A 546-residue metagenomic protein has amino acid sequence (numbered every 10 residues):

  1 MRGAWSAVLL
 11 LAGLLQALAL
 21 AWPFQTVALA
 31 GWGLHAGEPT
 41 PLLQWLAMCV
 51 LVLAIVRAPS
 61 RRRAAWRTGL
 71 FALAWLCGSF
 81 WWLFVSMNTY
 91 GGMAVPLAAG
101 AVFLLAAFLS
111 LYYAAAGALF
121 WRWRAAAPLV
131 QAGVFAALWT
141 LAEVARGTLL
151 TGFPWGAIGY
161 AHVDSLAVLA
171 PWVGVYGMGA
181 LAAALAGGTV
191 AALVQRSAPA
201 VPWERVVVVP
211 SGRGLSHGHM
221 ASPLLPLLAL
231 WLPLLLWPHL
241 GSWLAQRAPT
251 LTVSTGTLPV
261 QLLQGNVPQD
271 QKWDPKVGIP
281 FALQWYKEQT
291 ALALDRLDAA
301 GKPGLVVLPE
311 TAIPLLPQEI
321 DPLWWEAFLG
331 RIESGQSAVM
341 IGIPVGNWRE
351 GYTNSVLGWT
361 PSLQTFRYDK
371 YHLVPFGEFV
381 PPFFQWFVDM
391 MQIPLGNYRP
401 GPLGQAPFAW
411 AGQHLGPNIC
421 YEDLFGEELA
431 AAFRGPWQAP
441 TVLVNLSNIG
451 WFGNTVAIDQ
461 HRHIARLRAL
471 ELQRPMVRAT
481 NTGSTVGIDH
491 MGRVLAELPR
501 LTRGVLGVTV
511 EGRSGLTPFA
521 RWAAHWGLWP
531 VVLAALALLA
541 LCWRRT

Functional and structural regions predicted by a protein language model:
M1-A4, L14, W32-L34, E38 (+10 more regions): Intrinsically disordered, low-complexity regions
M1-P199, V206, A221-A245, L446 (+5 more regions): Membrane-embedded alpha-helical bundles of multi-pass enzymes that act on lipidic or dolichyl-linked glycan substrates
S110, L215-H217, L235, Q284 (+2 more regions): Intrinsically disordered, low-complexity segments enriched in small/polar residues
A136, P210, I279-P280: Generic alpha-helical structural signal
P199, G214-S216, S222, Q261: Intrinsic low-complexity/disordered segments
P202-W203, V209, S216-H217: Intrinsically disordered, low-complexity segments enriched in serine/proline and basic residues
L244-W526: Soluble catalytic domains of enzymes that build or remodel membrane lipids, polysaccharides, and related
